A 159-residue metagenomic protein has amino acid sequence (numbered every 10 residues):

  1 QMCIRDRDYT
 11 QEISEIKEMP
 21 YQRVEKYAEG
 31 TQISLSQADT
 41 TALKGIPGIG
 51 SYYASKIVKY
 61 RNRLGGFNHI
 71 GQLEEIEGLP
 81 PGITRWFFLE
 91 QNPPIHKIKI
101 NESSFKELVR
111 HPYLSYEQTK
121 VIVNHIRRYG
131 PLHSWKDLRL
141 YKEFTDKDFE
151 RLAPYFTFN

Functional and structural regions predicted by a protein language model:
M2-I4: Short, small-residue-biased leader/transition segments that mark boundaries at the very start of proteins
R7-Y21, K26-G30, A38, Y52 (+1 more regions): Extracytoplasmic
K26-P47, K59, R63, G71-L73 (+3 more regions): Extended, structured, electrostatic nucleic-acid-contact surfaces
D39-A42, Y53, H69, I83 (+4 more regions): Stable alpha-helical elements in mature extracytoplasmic
S51-Y52, R110-E117, R128: Surface-exposed, polar/charged faces of alpha-helical domains in mature secreted/periplasmic/lumenal proteins
I57, F67, I122-V123: Short, structured motif recognition centered on aromatic/hydrophobic residues
Q118-K120, N124-N159: Terminal recognition/anchoring or ligand-binding modules at protein termini
